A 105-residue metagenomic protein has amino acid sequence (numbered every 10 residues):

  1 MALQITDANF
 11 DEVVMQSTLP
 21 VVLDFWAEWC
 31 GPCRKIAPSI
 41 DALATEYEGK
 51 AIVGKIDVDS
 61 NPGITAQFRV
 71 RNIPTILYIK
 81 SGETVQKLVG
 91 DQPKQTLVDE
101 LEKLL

Functional and structural regions predicted by a protein language model:
L3-V21, P62: A short beta-strand-turn-helix
T6, W26, I52-G54: Conserved Rossmann-like nucleotide-binding pocket used by diverse enzymes that bind dinucleotide cofactors
F10, L23, I40, D57 (+1 more regions): Residue-level signature of catalytic and energy-coupling elements of molecular machines, predominantly ATP/GTP-dependent
T18, F25-W29, N72: Short pre-active-site segment immediately N-terminal to redox-active cysteine/selenocysteine motifs in thiol-based
T18-P20, A37-I56: Conserved helix-turn-beta segment immediately C-terminal to the redox Cys motif in thioredoxin-like folds
F25-S39: Conserved redox-active cysteine motifs that mediate thiol-disulfide chemistry, especially di-cysteine Cys-X(1-2)-Cys
V58-A66: Structural microenvironment flanking redox-active thiols in thiol-disulfide oxidoreductases
Y78-L105: Non-catalytic, surface beta->alpha helical segment in thiol-disulfide oxidoreductase systems
